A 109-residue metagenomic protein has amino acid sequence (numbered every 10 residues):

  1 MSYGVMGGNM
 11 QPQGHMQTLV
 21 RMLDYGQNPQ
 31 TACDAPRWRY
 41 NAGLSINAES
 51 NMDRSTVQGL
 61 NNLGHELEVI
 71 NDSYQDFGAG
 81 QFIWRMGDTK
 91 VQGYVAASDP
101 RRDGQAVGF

Functional and structural regions predicted by a protein language model:
M1-I70: Proteins synthesized as precursors that undergo proteolytic processing into mature forms
Q27-N28, S45, S55-F109: Terminal-appendage/accessory-domain detector
